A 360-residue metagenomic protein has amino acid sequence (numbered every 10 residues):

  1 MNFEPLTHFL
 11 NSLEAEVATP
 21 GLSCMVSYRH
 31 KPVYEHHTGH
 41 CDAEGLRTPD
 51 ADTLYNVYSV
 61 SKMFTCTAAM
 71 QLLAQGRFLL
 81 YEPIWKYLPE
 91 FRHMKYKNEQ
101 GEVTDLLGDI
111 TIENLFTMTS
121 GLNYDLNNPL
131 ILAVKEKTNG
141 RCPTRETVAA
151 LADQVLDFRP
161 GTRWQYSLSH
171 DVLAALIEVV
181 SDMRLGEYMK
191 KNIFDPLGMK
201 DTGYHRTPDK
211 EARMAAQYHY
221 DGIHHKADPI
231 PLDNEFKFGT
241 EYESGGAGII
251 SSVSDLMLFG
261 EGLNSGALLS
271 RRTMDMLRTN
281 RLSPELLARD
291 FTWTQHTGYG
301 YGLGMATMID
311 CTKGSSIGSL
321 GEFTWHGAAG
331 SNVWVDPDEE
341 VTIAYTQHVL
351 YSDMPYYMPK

Functional and structural regions predicted by a protein language model:
F3-V57, R77, H93-E99: Short, conserved catalytic-motif segment at the N-terminal edge
E4-L13, H30, N56-I84, H170-E178 (+2 more regions): Active-site SXXK
P20-L22, V33, G321, A329-N332: Short loop/turn microsegments at loop-to-beta-strand junctions
V33, V333-W334, E340-L350: Short, well-ordered beta-strand elements
W85-R92: Acidic helix-start/capping segments at beta-turn-to-alpha-helix junctions
M94-I317: Short, surface-exposed loop or secondary-structure junction motifs that flank catalytic or metal-binding residues
S316-T324: Short, hydrophobic/aromatic-rich segments at coil-to-beta transitions
V349-K360: Generic C-terminus detector
